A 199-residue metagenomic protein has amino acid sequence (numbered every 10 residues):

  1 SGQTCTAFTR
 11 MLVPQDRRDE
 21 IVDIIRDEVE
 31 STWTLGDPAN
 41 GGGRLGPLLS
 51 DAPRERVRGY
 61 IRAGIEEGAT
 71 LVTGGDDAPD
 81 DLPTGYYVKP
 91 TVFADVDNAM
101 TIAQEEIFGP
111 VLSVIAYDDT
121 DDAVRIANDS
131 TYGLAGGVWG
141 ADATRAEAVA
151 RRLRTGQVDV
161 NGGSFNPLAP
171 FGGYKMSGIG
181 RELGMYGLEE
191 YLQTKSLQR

Functional and structural regions predicted by a protein language model:
S1-L12, N128-D129: Active-site PLP-lysine loop of aminotransferase-like
T4-C5, G41, I107, P170: N-terminal alpha-helical segment
C5, R18-D19, R54, A143 (+1 more regions): Alpha-helix N-cap/helix-start and coil->helix boundary motif
T6-F8, G42, G133, T155: Short secondary-structure junction motifs
L12, T70-T73, G137, D159: Structured core elements
Q15-T131: NAD(P)-dependent aldehyde/semialdehyde dehydrogenase
D80, T84-R199: Conserved C-terminal structural/oligomerization subdomain of aldehyde/semialdehyde dehydrogenase
